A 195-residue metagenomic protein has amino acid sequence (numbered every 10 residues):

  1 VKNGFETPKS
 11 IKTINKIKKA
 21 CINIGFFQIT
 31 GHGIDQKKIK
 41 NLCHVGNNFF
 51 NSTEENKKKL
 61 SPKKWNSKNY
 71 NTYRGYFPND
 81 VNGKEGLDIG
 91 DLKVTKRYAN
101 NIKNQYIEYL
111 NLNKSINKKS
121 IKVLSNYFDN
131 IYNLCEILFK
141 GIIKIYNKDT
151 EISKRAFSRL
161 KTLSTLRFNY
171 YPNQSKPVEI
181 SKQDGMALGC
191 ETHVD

Functional and structural regions predicted by a protein language model:
V1-D195: Peripheral, non-catalytic segments flanking oxidoreductase cores
